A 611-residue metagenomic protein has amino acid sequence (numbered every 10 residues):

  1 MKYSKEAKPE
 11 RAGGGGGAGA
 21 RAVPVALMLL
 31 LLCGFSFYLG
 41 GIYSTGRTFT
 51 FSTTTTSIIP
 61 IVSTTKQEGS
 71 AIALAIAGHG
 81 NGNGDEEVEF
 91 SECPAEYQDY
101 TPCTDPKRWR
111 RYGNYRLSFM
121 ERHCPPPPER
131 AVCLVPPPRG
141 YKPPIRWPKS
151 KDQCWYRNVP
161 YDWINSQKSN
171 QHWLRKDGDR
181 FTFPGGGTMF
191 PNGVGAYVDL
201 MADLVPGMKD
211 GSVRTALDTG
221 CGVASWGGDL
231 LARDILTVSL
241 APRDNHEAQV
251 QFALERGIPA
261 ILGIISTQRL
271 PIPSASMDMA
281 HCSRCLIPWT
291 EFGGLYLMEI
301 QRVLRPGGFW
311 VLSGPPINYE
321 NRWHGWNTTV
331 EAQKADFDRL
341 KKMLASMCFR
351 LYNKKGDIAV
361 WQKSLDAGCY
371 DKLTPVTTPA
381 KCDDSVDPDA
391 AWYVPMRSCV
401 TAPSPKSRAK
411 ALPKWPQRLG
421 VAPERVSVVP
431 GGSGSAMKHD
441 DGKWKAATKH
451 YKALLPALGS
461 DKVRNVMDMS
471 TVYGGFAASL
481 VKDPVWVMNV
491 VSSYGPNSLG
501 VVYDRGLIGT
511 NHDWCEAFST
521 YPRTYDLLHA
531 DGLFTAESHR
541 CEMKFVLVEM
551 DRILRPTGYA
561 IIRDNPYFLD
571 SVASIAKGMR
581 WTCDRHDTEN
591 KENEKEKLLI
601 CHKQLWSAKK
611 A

Functional and structural regions predicted by a protein language model:
K2-G211, T329, K341-D461, N465 (+3 more regions): Intrinsically disordered, low-complexity glycine/charged-rich regulatory or linker segments that flank or connect
D210-G228, V238, S460-V481, M488: Conserved class I S-adenosyl-L-methionine
L236-P242, L262, W486-V491, N511: Conserved SAM-binding motif I beta-strand of class I
G257-S266, G506-C515: Conserved SAM-binding strand-loop segment of SAM-dependent methyltransferases
T267-A280, L295, Y503-R505, C515-H529 (+2 more regions): A short acidic, Gly/Pro-enriched loop at the edge of an enzyme's catalytic core that lines a small-molecule cofactor
P273, G293-G307, R523, R540-T557 (+1 more regions): A short glycine-rich, Lys/Arg-flanked "PGG" loop and its adjoining helix->strand segment in the class I
L304-P316, P556-N565: Conserved beta-strand signature within the Rossmann-like core of class I S-adenosyl-L-methionine
R322-W361, P375-P379, F568-W606: Conserved Class I S-adenosyl-L-methionine
